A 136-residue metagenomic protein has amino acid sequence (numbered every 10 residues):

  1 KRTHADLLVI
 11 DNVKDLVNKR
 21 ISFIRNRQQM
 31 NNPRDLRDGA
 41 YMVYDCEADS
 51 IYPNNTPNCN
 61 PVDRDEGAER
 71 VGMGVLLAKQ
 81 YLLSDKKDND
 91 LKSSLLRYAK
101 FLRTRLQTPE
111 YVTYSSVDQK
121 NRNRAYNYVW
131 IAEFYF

Functional and structural regions predicted by a protein language model:
K1-K19: Extended acidic/polar, glycine-enriched regions that form or flank non-catalytic beta-rich accessory modules
L16-F136: Catalytic cores of extracellular degradative/oxidative enzymes
